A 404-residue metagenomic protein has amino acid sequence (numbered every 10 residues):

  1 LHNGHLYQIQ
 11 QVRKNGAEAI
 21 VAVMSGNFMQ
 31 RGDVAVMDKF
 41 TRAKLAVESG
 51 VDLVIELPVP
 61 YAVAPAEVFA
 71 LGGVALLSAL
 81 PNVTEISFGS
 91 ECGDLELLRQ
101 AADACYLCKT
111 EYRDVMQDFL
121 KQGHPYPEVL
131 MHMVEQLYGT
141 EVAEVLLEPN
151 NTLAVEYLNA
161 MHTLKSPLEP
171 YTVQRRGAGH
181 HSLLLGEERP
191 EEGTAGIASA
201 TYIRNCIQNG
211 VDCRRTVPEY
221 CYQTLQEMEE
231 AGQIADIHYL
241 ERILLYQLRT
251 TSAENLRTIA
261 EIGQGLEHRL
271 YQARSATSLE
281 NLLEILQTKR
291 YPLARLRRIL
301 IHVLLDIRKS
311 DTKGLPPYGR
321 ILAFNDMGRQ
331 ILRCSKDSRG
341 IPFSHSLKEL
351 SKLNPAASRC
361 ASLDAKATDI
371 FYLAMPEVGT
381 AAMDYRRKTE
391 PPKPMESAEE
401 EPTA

Functional and structural regions predicted by a protein language model:
L1-R42: N-terminal catalytic cores of NTP/NDP-binding nucleotidyl/phosphoryl-transfer enzymes
R13, V47, S78-A79: Non-catalytic positions within long, well-ordered alpha-helices that form the structural scaffold/packing of enzyme
G16, I20, A43-K44, H132 (+2 more regions): Membrane-targeting and insertion segments and their boundary/processing signals
A17, V51, N82-V83: Short, high-confidence coil segments that cap the C-terminus of an alpha-helix and link into the following beta-strand
I20-S25, V51-I55, L137: A short alpha-helix capping/helix-coil boundary motif
A43-P58: A glycine-rich helix N-cap at a beta->alpha junction
E56-A404: Active-site cores that bind ATP or allylic diphosphates and position pyrophosphate for catalysis
